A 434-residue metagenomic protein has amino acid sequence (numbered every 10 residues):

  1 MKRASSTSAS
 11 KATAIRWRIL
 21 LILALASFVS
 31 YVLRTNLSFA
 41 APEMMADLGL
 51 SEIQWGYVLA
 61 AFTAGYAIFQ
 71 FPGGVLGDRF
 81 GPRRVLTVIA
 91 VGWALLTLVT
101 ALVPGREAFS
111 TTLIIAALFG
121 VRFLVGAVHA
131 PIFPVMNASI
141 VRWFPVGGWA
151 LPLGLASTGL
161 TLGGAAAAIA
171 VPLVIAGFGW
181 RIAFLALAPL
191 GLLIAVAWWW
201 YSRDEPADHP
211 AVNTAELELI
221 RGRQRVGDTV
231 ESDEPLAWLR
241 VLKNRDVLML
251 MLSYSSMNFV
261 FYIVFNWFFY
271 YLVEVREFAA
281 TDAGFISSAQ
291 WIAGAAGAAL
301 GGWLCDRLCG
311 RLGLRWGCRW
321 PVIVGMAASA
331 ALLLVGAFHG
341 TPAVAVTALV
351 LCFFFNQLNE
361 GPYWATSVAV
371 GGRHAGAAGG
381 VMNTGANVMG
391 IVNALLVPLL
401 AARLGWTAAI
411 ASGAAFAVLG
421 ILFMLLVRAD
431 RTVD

Functional and structural regions predicted by a protein language model:
T35, T63-F71, A130, G164-A165 (+3 more regions): Residue-level signature of mid-helix packing/kink "hotspots" within the transmembrane helices of 12-pass Major
L37-S38, K243-A299, Q357-E360, W364: Extracytoplasmic gate region of multi-pass secondary transporters
V91-T111, A327-G340: C-terminal ends and interior cores of transmembrane alpha-helices in multi-pass membrane transporters/permeases
L96, F109-P131, L332, A343-L358: Hydrophobic core of transmembrane alpha-helices in multi-pass small-molecule transporters, especially MFS/SLC-type
V121-L160: Cytoplasmic helix-loop-helix junction between adjacent transmembrane helices in 12-TM secondary transporters
A156, L160-H209: Helix-loop-helix hairpin linking two adjacent transmembrane segments in secondary transporters
A298, V368-R403: A late C-terminal transmembrane helix in Major Facilitator Superfamily
R315-P362: C-terminal transmembrane helical hairpin of 12-TM major facilitator-type secondary transporters
